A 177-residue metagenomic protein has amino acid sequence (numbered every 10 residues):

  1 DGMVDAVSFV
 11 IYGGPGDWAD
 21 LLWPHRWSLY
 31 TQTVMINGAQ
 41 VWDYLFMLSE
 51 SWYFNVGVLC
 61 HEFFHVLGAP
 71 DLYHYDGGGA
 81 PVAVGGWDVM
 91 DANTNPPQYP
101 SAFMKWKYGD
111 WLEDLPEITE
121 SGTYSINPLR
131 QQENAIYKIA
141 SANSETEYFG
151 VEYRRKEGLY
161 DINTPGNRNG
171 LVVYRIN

Functional and structural regions predicted by a protein language model:
A6-G166: Extracellular hydrolytic enzyme modules, especially secreted metalloproteases of the metzincin/thermolysin-like class
N163-N177: C-terminal, active-site-flanking charged/polar segments
